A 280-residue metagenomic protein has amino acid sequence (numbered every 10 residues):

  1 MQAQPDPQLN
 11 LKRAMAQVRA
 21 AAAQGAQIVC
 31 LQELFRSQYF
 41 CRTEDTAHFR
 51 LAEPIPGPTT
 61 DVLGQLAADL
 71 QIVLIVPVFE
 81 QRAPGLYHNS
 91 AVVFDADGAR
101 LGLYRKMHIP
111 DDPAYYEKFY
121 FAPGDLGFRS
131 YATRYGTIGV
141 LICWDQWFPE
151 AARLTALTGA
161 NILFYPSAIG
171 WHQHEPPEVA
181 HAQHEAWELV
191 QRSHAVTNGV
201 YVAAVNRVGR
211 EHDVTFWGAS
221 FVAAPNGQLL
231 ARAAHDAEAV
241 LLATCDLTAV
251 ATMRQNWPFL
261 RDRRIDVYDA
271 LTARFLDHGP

Functional and structural regions predicted by a protein language model:
M1-P5, N10, S90, L103-R105 (+3 more regions): Active-site-proximal beta-strand elements of phosphoester/diester hydrolases
P7, L11, M15-A96, R100-L103 (+2 more regions): Cys-nucleophile CN-hydrolase/nitrilase-fold catalytic domain and related Cys-dependent amidase chemistry that acts on
E44, V92, L103-P110, F221 (+1 more regions): Short beta->alpha transition motifs characteristic of CBS
A52-I75, T137, C143-V240: CN hydrolase (nitrilase-like) catalytic-core segments centered on the catalytic cysteine and neighboring Lys/Glu
V76-V78, S90-V93, R129, S220-V222 (+1 more regions): Short beta-strand scaffold segments in enzyme catalytic cores
K106-Y120, A237-R254: A short, polar/charged loop-to-alpha-helix boundary motif
A114-R129, Q146-F148: Active-site glycine-rich loop that binds ribose-phosphate moieties when present
F128-T158, S167, V250-P280: Cysteine/selenocysteine-centered motifs that mediate thiol-based redox chemistry or coordinate metal-sulfur cofactors
